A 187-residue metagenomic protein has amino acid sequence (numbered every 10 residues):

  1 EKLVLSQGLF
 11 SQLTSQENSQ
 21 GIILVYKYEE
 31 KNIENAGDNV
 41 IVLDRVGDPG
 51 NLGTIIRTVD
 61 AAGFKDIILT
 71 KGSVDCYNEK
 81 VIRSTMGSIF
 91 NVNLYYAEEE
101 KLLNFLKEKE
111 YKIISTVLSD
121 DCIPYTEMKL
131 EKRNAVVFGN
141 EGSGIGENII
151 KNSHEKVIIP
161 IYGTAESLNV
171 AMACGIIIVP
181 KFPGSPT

Functional and structural regions predicted by a protein language model:
E1-D48: Arg/Lys-rich RNA-binding interfaces used to dock onto structured RNA substrates
E1-L3, Q20-L24, D38-I41, K65-I67 (+4 more regions): Structural motif
L5-S6, D44, T70-K71, N93 (+1 more regions): Short beta->alpha connector loops at strand-helix junctions that form conserved, small/polar/Pro-enriched
Q7-L13, E100-N104, D121-C122, T164-A165: A short acidic, often aromatic-flanked loop/helix-cap motif at beta-alpha or helix-coil junctions that lines enzyme
G21-L24, A61-A62, C76, V81-G87 (+1 more regions): Structured adenosyl-cofactor binding patch, chiefly the S-adenosyl-L-methionine
Y28-E30, S73-V74, G142-S143: Short glycine-enriched loops at secondary-structure junctions
I33-D121: RNA substrate-binding interface of SAM-dependent RNA methyltransferases
S115-A165, N169: Active-site/ligand-binding-proximal alpha/beta "capping" segment
